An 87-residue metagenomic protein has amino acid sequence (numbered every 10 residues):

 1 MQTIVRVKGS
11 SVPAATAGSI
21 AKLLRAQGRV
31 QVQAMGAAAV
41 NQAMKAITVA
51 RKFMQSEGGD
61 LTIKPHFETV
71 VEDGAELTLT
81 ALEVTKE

Functional and structural regions predicted by a protein language model:
M1-V30: An N-terminal amphipathic alpha-helical segment
S11-P13, A38, T69-V71: Residues that cap or initiate secondary-structure elements
V30-G36: Short, glycine-/small-residue-enriched flexible loop/hinge segments at domain edges that mediate gating
A37-I63: Short, hydrophobic/π-rich interface segment
Q55, G59-E87: C-terminal edge-of-domain segments
